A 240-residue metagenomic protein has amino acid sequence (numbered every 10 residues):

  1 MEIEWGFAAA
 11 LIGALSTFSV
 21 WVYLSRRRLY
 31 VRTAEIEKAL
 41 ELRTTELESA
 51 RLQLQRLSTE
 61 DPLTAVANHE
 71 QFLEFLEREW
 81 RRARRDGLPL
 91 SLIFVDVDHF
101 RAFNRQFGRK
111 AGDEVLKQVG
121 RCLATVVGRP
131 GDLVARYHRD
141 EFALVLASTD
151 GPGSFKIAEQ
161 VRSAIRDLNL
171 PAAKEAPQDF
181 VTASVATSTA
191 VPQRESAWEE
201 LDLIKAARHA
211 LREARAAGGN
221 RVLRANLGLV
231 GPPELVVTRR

Functional and structural regions predicted by a protein language model:
M1-Y30: Alpha-helical transmembrane segments and their helix-membrane boundary motifs
R26, Y30-T33, E37-L40, T44 (+2 more regions): Amphipathic, heptad-repeat alpha-helical coiled-coil "signal-transmission/dimerization" linkers that couple sensory
Q55-E74, V95-G108, K117: Conserved nucleotide-binding and Mg2+-coordinating catalytic segments in signaling enzymes
Q55-R56, H69-P89, G120-G128, A147: Short regulatory alpha-helical coupling segments that immediately precede and/or link into cyclic nucleotide signaling
S91, S184: Cell-envelope/extracellular polymer assembly enzymes that use nucleotide-activated donors
T125-G131, S163-P177, L211-E213: Short catalytic/binding micro-motifs of nucleotide second-messenger systems
L133-R136: A short pre-motif secondary-structure segment
A147, G151-R162, A176, A190-R240: Catalytic-core segments of nucleotide cyclases and related cyclic-nucleotide turnover enzymes
